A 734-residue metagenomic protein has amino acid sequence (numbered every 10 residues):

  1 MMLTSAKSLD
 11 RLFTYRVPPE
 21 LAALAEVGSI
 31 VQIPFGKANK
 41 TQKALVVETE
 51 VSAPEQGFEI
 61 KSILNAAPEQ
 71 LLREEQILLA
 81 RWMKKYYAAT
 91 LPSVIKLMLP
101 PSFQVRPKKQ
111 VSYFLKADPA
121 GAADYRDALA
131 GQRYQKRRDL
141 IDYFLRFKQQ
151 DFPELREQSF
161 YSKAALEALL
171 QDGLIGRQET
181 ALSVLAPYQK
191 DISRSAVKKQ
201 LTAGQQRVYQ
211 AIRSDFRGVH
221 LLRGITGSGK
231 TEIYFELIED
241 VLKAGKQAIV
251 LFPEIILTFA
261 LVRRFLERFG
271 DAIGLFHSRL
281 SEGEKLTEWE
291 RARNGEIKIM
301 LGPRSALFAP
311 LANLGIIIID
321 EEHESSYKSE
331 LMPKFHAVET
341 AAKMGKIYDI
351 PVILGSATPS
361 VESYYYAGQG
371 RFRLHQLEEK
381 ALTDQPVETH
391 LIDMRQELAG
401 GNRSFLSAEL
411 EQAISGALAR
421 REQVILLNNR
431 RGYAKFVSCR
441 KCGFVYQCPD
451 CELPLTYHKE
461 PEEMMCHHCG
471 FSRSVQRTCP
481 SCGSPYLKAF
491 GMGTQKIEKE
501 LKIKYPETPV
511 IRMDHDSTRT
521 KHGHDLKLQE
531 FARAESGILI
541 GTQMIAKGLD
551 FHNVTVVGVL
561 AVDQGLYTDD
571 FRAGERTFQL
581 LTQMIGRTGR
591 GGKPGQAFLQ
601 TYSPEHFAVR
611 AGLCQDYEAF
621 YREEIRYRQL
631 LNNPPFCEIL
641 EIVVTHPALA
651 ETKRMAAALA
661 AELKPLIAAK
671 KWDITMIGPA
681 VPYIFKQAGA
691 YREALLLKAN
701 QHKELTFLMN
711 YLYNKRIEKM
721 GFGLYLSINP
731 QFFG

Functional and structural regions predicted by a protein language model:
M1-S356, G368-D384, L666-K671, L696 (+2 more regions): Accessory, non-ATPase domains that flank or precede helicase/AAA+ motor cores in DNA-metabolism machines
L3, D142, Q629-P634, P682-A688: Short, flexible, solvent-exposed loop/turn segments with mixed acidic/basic and small polar residues
N65, R626, G678-V681: Short structured motifs
R81-K84, E411, E498, K502 (+3 more regions): Generic solvent-exposed, charged/amphipathic alpha-helical segments that serve as macromolecular interface scaffolds
R81-K84, I141, L170, S415 (+5 more regions): Short, amphipathic alpha-helical segments that act as regulatory/interfacial helices in nucleotide-processing proteins
A196-T202, Q206, Q210, R217-K653 (+3 more regions): Inter-lobe coupling/hinge segments of SF2-like helicase ATPases
K653-I677: Short amphipathic alpha-helix segments
M676-A688, Y725-G734: Short proline/glycine- and acidic-rich turn/helix-capping motifs at secondary-structure junctions
